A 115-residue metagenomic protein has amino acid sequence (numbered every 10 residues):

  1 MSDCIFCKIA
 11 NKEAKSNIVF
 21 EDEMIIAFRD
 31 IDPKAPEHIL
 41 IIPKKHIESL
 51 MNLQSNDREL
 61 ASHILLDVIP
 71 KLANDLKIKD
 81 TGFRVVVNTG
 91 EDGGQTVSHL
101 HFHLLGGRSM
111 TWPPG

Functional and structural regions predicted by a protein language model:
M1-G115: HIT superfamily nucleotide-processing domains
